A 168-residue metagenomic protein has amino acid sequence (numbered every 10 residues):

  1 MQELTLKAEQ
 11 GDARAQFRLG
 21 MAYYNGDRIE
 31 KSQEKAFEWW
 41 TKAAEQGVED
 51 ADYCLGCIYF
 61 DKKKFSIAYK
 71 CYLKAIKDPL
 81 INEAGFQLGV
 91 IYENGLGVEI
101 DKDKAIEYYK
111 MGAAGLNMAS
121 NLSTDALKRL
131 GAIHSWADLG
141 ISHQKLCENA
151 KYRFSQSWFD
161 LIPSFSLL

Functional and structural regions predicted by a protein language model:
E9-D12, N25-D27, S32, E45-E49 (+6 more regions): Short helix-capping/linker turns of helical repeat alpha-solenoids
R18-N25, I29, Y53-D61, C71 (+3 more regions): Hydrophobic face of amphipathic alpha-helices that form TPR/SEL1-like repeat modules and related alpha-solenoid
E83, Q87-V90, M118-H143, W158-P163: TPR/TPR-like alpha-solenoid helical repeat scaffolds
D101-M118, C147: TPR/TPR-like (Sel1-like) alpha-helical repeat modules
C147-Q156, F165: Intrinsically disordered, low-complexity segments enriched in serine/proline and basic residues
